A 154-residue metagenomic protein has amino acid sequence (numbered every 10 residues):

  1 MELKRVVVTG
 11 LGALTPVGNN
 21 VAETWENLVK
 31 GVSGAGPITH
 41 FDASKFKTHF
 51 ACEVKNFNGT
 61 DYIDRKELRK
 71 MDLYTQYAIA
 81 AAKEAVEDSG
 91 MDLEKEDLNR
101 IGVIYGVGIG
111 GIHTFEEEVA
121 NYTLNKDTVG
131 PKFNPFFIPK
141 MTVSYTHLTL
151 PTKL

Functional and structural regions predicted by a protein language model:
M1-E67: ACP-dependent fatty acid/polyketide chain-elongation machinery
R5-V8, D61-M71, I101, Y105 (+1 more regions): Cysteine-centered functional microenvironments
L11, G106-G108, M141: Fold-independent oxyanion-binding glycine-rich loops and adjacent beta-strand/coil segments at enzyme active sites
A13-A22, R65-K83, G130-K140: Active-site pocket-shaping loop/turn-to-helix segments
E84-K132: Hydrophobic alpha-helical hairpins/lids featuring a short glycine-rich hinge
H147, T152-L154: Single conserved hydrophobic/aromatic residue that forms the stacking wall/gate of nucleotide- or nucleobase-binding
